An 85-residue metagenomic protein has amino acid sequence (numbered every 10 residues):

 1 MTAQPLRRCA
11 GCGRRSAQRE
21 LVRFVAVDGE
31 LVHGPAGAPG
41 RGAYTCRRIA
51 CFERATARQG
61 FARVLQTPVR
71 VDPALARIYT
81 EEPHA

Functional and structural regions predicted by a protein language model:
M1-G29: N-terminal first-folded block
Q4-P5, G11, A38, A55 (+1 more regions): Short alpha-helical segments used as structural interaction elements across diverse proteins
L6-C9, G40-A43, R48: Residues immediately within or flanking Cys/His clusters that coordinate Zn2+ in small zinc-binding modules
G13, R47-F52: Cys/His-coordinated zinc-binding microdomains
V22, G29, A50, Q59-R63: Flexible, active-site-adjacent loop/turn segments at secondary-structure boundaries
F24-V27, G34, V64, P68: Surface-exposed loop/turn and secondary-structure junction residues enriched for glycine/proline
E30-R41: Short linker/helix segments within small regulatory modules
E53-A85: C-terminal structural segments of small proteins and small subunits
